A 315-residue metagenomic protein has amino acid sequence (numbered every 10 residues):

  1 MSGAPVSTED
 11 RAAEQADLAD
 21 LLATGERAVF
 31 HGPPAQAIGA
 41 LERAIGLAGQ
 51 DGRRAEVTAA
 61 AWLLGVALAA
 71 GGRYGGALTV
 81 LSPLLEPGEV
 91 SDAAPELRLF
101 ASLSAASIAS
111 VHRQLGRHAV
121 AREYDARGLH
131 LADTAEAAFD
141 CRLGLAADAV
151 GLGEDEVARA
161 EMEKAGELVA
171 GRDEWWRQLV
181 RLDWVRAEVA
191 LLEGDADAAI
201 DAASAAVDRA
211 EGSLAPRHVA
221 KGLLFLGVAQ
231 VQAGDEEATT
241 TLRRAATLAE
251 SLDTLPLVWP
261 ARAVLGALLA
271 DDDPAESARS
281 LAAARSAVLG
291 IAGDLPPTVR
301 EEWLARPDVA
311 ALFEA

Functional and structural regions predicted by a protein language model:
M1-G39, R43, T240, R244-A315: C-terminal non-catalytic interaction modules
S7-R11, Q15-L18, L22-H31, A35-A37 (+3 more regions): N-terminal membrane-targeting/anchoring modules of bacterial envelope and secretion proteins
D10-A19, D51-L63, D92-S107, D133-G144 (+5 more regions): Alpha-solenoid helical repeat architecture
H31, D51, G71, L115 (+5 more regions): Structural motif corresponding to the intra-repeat A-B loop/turn of tetratricopeptide repeats
P34-A35, R54, Y74, H118 (+5 more regions): TPR-repeat structural position
E42-G49, L78, S82-A93, R122 (+5 more regions): Amphipathic alpha-helical segments of tetratricopeptide repeats
